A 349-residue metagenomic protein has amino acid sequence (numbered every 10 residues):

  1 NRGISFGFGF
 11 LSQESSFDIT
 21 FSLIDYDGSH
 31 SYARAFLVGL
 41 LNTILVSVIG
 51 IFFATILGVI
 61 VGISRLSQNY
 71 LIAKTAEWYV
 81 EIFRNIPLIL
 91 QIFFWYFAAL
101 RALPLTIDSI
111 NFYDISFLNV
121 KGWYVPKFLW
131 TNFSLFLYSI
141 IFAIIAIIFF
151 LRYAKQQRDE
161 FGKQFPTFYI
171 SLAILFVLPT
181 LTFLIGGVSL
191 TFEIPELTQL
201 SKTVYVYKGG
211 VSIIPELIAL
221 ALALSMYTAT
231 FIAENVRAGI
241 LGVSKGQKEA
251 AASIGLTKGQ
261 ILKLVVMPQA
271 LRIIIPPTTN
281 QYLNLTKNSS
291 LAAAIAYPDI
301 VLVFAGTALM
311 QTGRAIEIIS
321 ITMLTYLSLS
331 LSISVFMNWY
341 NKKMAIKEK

Functional and structural regions predicted by a protein language model:
N1-K349: Transmembrane alpha-helices and adjacent helix-loop boundaries
